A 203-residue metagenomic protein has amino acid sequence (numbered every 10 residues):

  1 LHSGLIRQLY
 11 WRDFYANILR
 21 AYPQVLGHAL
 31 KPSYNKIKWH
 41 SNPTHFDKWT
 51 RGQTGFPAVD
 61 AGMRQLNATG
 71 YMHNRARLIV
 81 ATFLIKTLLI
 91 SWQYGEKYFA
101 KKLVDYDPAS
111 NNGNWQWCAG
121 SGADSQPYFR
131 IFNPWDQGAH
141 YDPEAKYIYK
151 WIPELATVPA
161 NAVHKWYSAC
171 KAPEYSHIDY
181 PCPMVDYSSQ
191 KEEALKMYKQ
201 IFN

Functional and structural regions predicted by a protein language model:
L1-N203: C-terminal catalytic domain of photolyase/cryptochrome flavoproteins, centering on the FAD-binding pocket
